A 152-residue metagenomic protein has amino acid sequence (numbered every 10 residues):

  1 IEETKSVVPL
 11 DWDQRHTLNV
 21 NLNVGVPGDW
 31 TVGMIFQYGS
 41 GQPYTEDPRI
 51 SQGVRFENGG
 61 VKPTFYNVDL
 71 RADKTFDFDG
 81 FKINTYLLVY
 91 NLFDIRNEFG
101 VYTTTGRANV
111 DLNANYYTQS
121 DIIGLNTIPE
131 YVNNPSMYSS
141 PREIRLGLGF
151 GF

Functional and structural regions predicted by a protein language model:
I1-T64: C-terminal extracellular loops and terminal segments of Gram-negative outer membrane beta-barrel proteins
K5, R55-F56, R71, Y131-N133: Short structured motifs
Q14-L18, T64-V68, F81, S140-I144: Residues that define the transmembrane beta-barrel architecture of outer-membrane proteins
V20, L70-A72, L146-L148: Membrane-embedded beta-strands of outer-membrane beta-barrel proteins, especially the hydrophobic/small aromatic
V24, M34-F36, L70, L87 (+1 more regions): Preference for bulky hydrophobic residues occupying beta-strand positions in well-ordered beta-sheet regions
D29, Y38-R49, T75-F152: C-terminal beta-signal and adjacent terminal beta-strands/loops of Gram-negative outer-membrane beta-barrel proteins
F56-K82: Active-site-flanking ligand-binding surface segments in enzyme catalytic domains
